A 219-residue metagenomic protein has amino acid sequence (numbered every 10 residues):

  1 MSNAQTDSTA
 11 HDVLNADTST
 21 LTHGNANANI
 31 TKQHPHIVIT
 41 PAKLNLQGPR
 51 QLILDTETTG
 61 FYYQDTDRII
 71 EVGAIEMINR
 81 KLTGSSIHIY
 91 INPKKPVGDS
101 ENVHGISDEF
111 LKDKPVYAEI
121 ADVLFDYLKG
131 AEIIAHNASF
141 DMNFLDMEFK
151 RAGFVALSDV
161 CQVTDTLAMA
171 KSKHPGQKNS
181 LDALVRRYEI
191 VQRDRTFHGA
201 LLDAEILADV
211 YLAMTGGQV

Functional and structural regions predicted by a protein language model:
M1-C161, H174, A183-F197: Conserved non-catalytic scaffold segment of RNase H-like nuclease domains
T166-S172, L181-G216: A contiguous pocket-lining binding segment that forms or flanks enzyme active sites
Q177: Basic nucleic-acid-binding interfaces
V219: RNA substrate-recognition surfaces in RNA-acting enzymes
